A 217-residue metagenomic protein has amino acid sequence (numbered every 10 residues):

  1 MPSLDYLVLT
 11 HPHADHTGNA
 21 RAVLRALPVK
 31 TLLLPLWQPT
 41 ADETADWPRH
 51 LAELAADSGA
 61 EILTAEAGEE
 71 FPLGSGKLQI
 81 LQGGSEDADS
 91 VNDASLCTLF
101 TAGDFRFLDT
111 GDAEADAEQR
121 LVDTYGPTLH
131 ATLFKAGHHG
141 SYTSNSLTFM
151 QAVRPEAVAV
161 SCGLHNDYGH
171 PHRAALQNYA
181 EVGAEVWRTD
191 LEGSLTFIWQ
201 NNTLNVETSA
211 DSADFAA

Functional and structural regions predicted by a protein language model:
M1-A217: Non-globular, low-confidence helical/coil segments that flank catalytic cores
